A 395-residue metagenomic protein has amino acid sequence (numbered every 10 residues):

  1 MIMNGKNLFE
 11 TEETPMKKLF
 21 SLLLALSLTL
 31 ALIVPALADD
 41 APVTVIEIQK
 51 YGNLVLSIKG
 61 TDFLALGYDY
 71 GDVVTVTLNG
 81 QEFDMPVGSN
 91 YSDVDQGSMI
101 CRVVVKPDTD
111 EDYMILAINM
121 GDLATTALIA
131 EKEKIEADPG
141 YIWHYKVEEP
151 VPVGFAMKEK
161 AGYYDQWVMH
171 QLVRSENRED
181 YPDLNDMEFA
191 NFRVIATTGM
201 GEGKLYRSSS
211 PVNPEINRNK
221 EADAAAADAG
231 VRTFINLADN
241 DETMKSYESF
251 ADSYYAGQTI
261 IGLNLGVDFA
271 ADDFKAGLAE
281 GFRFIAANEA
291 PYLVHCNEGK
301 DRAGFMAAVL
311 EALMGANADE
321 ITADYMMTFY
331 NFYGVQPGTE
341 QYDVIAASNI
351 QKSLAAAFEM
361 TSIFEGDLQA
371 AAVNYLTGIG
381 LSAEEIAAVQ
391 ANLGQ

Functional and structural regions predicted by a protein language model:
M1-P15: Short, Lys/Arg-enriched N-terminal segments with co-localized hydrophobic residues within the first ~10-30 amino acids
T14-L23: Bacterial N-terminal signal peptides that target proteins for export
L23-A31: Bacterial N-terminal signal peptides
L28, E133-Y292, F305-Q395: Cys-dependent protein tyrosine phosphatase-like superfamily
L32-D39: Sec-dependent signal peptide cleavage junction
D39-P139, H144-P150: Long, compositionally biased stretches
H295: Residues at the beta-strand->loop junction immediately N-terminal to the Walker
E298, R302-A303: Ser/Thr-glycine-rich phosphate-binding loops at phosphate-binding pockets of nucleotides, nucleotide cofactors
